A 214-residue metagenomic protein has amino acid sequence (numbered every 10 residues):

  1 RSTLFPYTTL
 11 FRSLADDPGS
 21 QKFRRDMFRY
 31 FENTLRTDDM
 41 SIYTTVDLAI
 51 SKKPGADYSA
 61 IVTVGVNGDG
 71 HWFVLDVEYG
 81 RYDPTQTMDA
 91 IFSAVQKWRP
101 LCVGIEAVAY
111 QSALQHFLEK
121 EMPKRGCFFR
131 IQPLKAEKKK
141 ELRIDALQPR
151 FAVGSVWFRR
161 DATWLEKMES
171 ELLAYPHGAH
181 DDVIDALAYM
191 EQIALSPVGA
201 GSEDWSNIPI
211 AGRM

Functional and structural regions predicted by a protein language model:
R1-F5: Short, exposed "boundary/linker" segments that immediately precede the start of a downstream structural module
P6-A49: ATPase catalytic-site recognition across NTP-hydrolyzing enzymes
T8-A15, Q21-M27, E106, R159-T163 (+2 more regions): Short coil/turn segments at secondary-structure boundaries
S20, Y30-F31, M190-M214: Acidic two-metal-ion nuclease catalytic site recognized across multiple nuclease folds, prominently DnaQ/RNase D-T
V46-S59: An active-site-proximal beta-strand-loop segment
S59-I61, I184: Change "...and in nucleic-acid phosphodiester-cleaving endonucleases..." to "...and in nucleic-acid processing enzymes
A60, N67-Y175: Mg2+-dependent endonuclease catalytic cores in nucleic-acid-processing enzymes, primarily RNase H-like
E171-E203: Acidic, Mg2+-coordinating catalytic module of metal-dependent nucleases/exonucleases that use a two-metal-ion mechanism
